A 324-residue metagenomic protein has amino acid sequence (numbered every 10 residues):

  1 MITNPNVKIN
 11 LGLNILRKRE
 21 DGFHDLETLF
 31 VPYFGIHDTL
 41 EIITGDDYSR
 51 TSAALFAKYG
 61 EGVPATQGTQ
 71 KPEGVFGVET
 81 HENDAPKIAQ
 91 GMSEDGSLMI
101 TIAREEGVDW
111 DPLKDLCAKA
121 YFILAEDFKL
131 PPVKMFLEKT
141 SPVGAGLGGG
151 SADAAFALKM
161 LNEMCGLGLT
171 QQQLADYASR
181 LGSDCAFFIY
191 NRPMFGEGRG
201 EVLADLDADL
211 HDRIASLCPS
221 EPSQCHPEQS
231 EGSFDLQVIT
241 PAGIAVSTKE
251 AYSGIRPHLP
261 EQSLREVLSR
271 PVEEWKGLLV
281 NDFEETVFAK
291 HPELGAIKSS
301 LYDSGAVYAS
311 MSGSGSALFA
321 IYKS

Functional and structural regions predicted by a protein language model:
M1-A145, E163-L169, H211: ATP-binding N-lobe of GHMP and related small-molecule kinases
A145-Q173, F187: DPxDG-like acidic metal-binding loop motif
G149-G150, M311-S316: Glycine-rich beta-strand-to-loop/alpha-helix junction loops that act as flexible
Y190, F195-S216, S233-Y308, K323: Conserved, helical-rich catalytic subdomain that frames metal- and/or nucleotide-binding sites in enzyme alpha/beta
F319-I321: Short hydrophobic/aromatic beta-strand micro-patches that form the beta-sheet surface supporting nucleotide- or nucleic
